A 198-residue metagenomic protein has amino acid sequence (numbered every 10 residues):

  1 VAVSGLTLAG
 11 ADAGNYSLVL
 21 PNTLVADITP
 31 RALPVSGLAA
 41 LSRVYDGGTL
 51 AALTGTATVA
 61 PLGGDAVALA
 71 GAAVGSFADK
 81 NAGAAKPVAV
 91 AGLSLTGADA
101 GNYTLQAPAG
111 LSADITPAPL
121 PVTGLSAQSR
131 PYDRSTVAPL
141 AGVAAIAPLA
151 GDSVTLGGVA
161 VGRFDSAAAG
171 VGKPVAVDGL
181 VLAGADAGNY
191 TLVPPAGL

Functional and structural regions predicted by a protein language model:
V1-L198: Short loop/turn motifs that initiate or flank beta-strands
